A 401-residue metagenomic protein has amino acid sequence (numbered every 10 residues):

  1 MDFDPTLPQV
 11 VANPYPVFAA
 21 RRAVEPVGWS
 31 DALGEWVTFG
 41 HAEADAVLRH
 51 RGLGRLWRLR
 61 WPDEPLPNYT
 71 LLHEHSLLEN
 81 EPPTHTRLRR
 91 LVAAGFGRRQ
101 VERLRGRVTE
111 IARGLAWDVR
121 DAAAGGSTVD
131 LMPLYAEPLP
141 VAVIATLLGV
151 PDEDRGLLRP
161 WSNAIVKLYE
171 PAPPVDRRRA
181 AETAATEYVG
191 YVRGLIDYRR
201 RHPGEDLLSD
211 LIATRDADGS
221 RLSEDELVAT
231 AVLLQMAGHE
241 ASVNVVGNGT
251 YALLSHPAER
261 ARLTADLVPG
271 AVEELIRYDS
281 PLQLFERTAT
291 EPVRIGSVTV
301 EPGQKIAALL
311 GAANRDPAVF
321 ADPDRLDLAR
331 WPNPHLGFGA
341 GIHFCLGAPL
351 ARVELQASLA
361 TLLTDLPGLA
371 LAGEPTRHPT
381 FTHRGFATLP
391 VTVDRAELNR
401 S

Functional and structural regions predicted by a protein language model:
M1-S401: Cytochrome P450
